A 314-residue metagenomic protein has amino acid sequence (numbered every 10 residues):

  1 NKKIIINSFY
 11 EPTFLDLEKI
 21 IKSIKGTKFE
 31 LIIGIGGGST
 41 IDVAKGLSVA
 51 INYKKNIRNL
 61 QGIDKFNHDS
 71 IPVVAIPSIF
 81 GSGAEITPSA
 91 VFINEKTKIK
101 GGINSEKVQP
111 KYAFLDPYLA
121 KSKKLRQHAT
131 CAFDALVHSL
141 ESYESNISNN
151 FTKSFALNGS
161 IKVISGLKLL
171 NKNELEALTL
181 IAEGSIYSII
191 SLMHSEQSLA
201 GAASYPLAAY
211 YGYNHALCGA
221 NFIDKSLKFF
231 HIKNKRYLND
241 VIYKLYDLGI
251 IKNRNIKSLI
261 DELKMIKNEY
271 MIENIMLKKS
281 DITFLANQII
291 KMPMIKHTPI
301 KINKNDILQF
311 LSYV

Functional and structural regions predicted by a protein language model:
I4-L15: Short beta->alpha junction loops
L15-K22, G26-Y118: Glycine/threonine-rich beta-strand-loop-alpha-helix active-site module that forms ligand/phosphate-binding
G81, Y187-N214, G219, M294: Glycine-rich phosphate/pyrophosphate-binding beta-alpha loops
S89-S195: Carboxylate- and glycine-rich phosphate/diphosphate-binding segment that chelates Mg2+/Mn2+
N146-F155, L170-L180, S195-A200, N255-I256 (+2 more regions): Flexible, glycine/charged-enriched surface loops at secondary-structure junctions
G212-I272: Active-site pocket-lining segment
G249-V314: C-terminal charged capping/lid subdomain of soluble metabolic enzymes
